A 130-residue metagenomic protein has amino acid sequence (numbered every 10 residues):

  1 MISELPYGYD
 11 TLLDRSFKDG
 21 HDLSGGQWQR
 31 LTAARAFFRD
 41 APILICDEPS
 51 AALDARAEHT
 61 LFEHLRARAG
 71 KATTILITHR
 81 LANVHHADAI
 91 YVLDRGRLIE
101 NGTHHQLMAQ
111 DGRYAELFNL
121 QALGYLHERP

Functional and structural regions predicted by a protein language model:
M1-L31, G124-P130: ABC-fold ATPase nucleotide-binding domain signature/coupling loops
Y7-G8, E63, R80-P130: C-terminal portion of ABC ATPase nucleotide-binding domains
G20, F38-P42, K71: A short, proline-enriched helix->beta-strand linker immediately N-terminal to the Walker B motif in ABC-type P-loop
A33, L61, I77: Hydrophobic anchor residue at the start of the ABC signature
L44-E48: Catalytic Walker B motif of ABC-type/P-loop ATPase nucleotide-binding domains
A51-L53: ABC ATPase nucleotide-binding domain "signature" loop
A55-A57: Helix N-cap at the start of a conserved alpha-helix in ABC-type nucleotide-binding domains
R66-L76, V84: Conserved catalytic loops of ABC-family nucleotide-binding domains
